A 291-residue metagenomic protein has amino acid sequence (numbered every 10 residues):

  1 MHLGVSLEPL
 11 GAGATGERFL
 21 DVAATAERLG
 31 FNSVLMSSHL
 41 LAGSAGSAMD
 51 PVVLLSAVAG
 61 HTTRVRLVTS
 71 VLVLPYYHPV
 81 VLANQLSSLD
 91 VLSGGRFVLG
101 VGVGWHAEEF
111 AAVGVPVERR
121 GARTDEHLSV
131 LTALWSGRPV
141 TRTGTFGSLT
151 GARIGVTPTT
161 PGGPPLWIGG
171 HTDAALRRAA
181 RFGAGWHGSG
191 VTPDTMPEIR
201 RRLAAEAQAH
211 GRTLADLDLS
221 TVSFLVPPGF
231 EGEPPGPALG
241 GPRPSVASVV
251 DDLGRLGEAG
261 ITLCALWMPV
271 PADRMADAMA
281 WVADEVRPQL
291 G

Functional and structural regions predicted by a protein language model:
M1-G11, R66, H106-E109, T143-G163 (+1 more regions): N-terminal small/glycine-rich loop or linker at the start of catalytic domains across soluble metabolic enzymes
M1-H61, P164, M268-D277, W281 (+1 more regions): N-terminal beta1-alpha1-beta2 module of alpha/beta enzyme domains
L3-L7, V34-M36, L67-S70, F97-V101 (+4 more regions): Hydrophobic faces of well-ordered beta-strands that scaffold small-molecule active sites in alpha/beta enzyme cores
V5-E17, L72-V80, P161-H171, E233-A247: Active-site mouth loops of central-metabolism enzymes
A14-A26, Q85, I168-R178, R243-L256: Short, acidic/polar
A24-R28, L55-R64, L86-R96, A180-R181 (+2 more regions): Acidic (Asp/Glu)-rich catalytic clusters
A48-T69, D125-V130, L134, A205 (+4 more regions): Alpha-helix-loop-beta-strand connector modules within alpha/beta enzyme cores
P75-F182, M196-H210, L214-A215: Internal, glycine-rich beta/alpha segment that forms the wall or movable "lid" of small-molecule/cofactor binding
